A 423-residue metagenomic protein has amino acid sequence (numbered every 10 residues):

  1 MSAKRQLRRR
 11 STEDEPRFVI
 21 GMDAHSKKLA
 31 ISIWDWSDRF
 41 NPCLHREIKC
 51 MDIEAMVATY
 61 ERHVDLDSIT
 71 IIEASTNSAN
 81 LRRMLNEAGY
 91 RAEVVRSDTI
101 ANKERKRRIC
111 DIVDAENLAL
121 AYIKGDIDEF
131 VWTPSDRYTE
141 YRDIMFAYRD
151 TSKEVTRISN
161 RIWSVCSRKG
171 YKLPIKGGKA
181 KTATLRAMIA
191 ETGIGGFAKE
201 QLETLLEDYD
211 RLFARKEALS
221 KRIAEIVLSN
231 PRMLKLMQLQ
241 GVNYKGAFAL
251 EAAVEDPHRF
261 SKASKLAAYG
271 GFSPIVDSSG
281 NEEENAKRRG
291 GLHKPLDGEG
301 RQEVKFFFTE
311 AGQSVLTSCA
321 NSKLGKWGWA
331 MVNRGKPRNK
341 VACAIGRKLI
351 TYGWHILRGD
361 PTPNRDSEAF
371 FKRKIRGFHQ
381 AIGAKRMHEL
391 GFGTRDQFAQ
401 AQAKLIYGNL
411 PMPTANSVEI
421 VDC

Functional and structural regions predicted by a protein language model:
M1-E13, E217-K221, E225: Charged, flexible boundary elements
R8-W36, L118, A249: Gly/Thr-rich phosphate-binding beta-strand-loop-beta motif of the actin/hexokinase/Hsp70
D38-S68: Nucleic-acid-processing active sites and adjacent nucleic-acid-binding tracks, predominantly divalent metal-dependent
N86, E93-T133, L185, I189 (+1 more regions): Short alpha-helix plus adjacent loop in nuclease-associated cores
F146-K235: Glycine-rich, often acidic, oxyanion-interacting loops/wings at catalytic, nucleic-acid, or phospho-protein interfaces
K235-Q238, Y244, A249-R334, R338 (+1 more regions): Phosphate-backbone recognition surface of nucleic-acid-processing proteins
G328-C423: Low-complexity, acidic/Ser/Thr- and charged residue-rich accessory regions of DNA metabolism proteins
